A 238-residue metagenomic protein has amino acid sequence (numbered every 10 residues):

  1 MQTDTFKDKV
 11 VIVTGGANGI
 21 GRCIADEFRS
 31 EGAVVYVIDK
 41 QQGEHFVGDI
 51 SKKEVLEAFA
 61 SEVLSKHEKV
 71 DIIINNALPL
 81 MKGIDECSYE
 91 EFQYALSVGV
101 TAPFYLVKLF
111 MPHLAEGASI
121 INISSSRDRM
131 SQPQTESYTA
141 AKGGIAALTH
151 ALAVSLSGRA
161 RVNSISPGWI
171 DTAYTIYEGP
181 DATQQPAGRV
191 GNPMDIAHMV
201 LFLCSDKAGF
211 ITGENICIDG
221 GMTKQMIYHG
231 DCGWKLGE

Functional and structural regions predicted by a protein language model:
D4-V35: Canonical Rossmann dinucleotide-binding motif of NAD(H)/NADP(H)-dependent dehydrogenases/reductases, specifically
N76-M81, G221: Conserved NAD(P)H cofactor-binding loop of Rossmann-fold oxidoreductase domains
G83-Y94, D181: Substrate-binding pocket helix/loop in short-chain dehydrogenase/reductase
V107, A141, T149: Active-site helix of classical SDR
P112, V154-G158, G209: Alpha-helical segment proximal to the catalytic Tyr-Lys
S164-I165, P180-I211, I218-G220: C-terminal helical subdomain
T212-E238: Short C-terminal tail/terminal secondary-structure segment of NAD(P)H-dependent dehydrogenase/reductase domains
